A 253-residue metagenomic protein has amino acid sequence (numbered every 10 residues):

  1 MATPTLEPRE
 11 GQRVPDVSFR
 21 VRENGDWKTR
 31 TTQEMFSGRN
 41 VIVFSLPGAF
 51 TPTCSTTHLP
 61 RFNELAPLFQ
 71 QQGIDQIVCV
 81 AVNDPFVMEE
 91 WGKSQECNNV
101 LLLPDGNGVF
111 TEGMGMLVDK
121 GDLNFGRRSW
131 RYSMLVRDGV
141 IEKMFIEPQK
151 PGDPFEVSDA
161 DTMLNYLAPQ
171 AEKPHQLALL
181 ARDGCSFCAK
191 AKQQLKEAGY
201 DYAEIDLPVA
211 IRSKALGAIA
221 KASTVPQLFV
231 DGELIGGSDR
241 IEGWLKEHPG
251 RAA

Functional and structural regions predicted by a protein language model:
M1-A178, R182-V225, L234, S238-A253: Chalcogenol-based redox active-site neighborhoods
